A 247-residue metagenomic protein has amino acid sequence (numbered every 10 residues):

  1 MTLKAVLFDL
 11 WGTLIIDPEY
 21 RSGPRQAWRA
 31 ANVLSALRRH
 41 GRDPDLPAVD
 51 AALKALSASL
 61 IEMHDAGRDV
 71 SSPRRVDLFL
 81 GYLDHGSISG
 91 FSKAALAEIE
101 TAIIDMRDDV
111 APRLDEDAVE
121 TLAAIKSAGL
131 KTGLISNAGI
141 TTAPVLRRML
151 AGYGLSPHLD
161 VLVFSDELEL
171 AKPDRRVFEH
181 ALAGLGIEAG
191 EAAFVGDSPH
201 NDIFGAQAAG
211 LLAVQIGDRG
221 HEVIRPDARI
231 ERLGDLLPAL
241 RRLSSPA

Functional and structural regions predicted by a protein language model:
M1-V6, L10, I16, G23 (+4 more regions): Asp-based, Mg2+/Mn2+-dependent phosphohydrolase catalytic module
E19-Y20, D65: Short, flexible helix-adjacent loops and helix caps
G23-Q26, G81-I88, A111-L114: Short acidic/polar alpha-helix capping motifs at helix-coil junctions
R25, R29, R68-S71: Generic, well-ordered alpha-helical segments
A27-L37: Short catalytic helix/loop segments, enriched in acidic residues and glycine and frequently bearing histidine
A31-N32, P73-G81, P144, R176: A generic alpha-helix surface/boundary motif
H40-A102: A metal-dependent, Asp-based hydrolase signature
R68-D77, K93-A94, I104-G133: Short, acidic loop-to-helix structural element flanking the phosphoryl-transfer center in phosphate-processing enzymes
